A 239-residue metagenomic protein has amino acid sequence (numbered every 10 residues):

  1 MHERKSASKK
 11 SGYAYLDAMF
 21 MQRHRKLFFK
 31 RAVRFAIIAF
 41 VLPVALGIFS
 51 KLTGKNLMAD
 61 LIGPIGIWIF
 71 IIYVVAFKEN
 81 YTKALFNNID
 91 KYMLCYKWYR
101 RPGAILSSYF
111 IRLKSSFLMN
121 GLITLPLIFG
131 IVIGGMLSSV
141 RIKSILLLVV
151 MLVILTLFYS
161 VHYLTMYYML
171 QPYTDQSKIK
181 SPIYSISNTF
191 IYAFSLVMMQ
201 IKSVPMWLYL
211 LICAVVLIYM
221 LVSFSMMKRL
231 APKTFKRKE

Functional and structural regions predicted by a protein language model:
M1-C95, A104-E239: Hydrophobic alpha-helical transmembrane segments of membrane proteins
R100-R101: Catalytic domains of carbohydrate-active enzymes that cleave complex glycans
